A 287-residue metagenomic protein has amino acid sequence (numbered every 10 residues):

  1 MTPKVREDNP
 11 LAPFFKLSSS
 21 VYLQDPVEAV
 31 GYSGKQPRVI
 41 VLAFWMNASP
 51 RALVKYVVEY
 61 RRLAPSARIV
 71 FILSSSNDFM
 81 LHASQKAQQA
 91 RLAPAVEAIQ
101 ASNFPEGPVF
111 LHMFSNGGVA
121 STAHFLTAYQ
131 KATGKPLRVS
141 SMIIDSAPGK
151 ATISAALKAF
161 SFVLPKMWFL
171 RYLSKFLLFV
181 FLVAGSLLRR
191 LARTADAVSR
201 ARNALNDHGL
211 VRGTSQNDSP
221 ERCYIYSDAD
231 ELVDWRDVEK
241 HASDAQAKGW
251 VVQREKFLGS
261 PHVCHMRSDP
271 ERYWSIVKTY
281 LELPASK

Functional and structural regions predicted by a protein language model:
T2-F79, D228, D234-W235: Short, surface-exposed "cap/lid" segments of acyl-processing enzymes
G31-G34, F176-V277: Serine-hydrolase catalytic core
M46-P50, M113-A120, D228-V233, H262-H265: Gly/Ser/Thr-rich loops at beta-strand to alpha-helix junctions that form or flank small-molecule/cofactor-binding
L73-N77, P148, S260: Short beta-to-alpha linker loops that shape the active-site pocket of alpha/beta-hydrolase fold enzymes
F79, A93-G107: Conserved acidic catalytic loop of the alpha/beta-hydrolase fold
V109-L111, S115, M142, Y224: Conserved alpha/beta-hydrolase fold motif
A120-K131, M142: Short glycine-enriched nucleophile-adjacent loop and the immediately C-terminal alpha-helix near the catalytic center
S140-T152: Active-site nucleophile loop of the alpha/beta-hydrolase fold
